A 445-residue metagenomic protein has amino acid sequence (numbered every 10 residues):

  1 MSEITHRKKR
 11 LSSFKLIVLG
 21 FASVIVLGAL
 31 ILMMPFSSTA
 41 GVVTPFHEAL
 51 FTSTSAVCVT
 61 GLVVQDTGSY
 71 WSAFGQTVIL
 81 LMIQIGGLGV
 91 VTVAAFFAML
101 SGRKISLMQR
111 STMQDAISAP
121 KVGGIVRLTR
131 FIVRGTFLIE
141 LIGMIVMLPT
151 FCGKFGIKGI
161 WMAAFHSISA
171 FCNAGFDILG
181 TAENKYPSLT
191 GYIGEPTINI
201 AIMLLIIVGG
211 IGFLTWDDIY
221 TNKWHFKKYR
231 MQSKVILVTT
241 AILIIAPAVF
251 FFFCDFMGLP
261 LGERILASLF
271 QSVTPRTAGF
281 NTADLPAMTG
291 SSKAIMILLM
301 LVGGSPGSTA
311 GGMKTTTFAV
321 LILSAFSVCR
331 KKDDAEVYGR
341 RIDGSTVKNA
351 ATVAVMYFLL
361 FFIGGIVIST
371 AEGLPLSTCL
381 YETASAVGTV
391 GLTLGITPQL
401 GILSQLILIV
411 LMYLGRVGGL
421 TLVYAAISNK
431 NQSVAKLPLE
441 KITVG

Functional and structural regions predicted by a protein language model:
M1-G445: Membrane-proximal intracellular helices of multi-pass ion channels
